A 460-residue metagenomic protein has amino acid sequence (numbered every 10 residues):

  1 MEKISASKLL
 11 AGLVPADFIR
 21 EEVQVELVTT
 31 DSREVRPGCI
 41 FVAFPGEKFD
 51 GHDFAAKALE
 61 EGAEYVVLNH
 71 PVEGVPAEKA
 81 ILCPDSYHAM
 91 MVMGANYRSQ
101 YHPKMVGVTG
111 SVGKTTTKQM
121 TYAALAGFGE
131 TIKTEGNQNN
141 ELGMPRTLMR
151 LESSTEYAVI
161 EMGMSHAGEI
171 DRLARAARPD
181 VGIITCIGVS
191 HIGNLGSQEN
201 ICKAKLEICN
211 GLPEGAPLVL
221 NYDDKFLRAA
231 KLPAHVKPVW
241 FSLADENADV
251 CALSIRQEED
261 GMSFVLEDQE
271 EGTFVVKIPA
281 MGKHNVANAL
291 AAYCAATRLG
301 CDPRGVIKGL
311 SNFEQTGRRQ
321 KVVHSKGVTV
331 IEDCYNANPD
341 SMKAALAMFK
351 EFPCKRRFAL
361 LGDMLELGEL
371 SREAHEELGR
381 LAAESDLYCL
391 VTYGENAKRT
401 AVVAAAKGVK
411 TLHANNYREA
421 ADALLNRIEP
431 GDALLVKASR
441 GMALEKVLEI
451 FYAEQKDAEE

Functional and structural regions predicted by a protein language model:
M1-V92, E351-C354, R380-L381, S385-E395 (+1 more regions): N-terminal leader/targeting and accessory segments in enzymes
K8-L10, A89-Y222, F226-A234, N426 (+1 more regions): Phosphate-binding loop of NTP-binding sites
L9, C39, A58, M93 (+13 more regions): Residue-level signal for inorganic ion chemistry
S32-A43, M149-A158, L346-G368: Mobile, glycine- and charge-enriched loop segments and immediately flanking short secondary-structure elements within
K48-F49, T316, C334, N338-K407 (+1 more regions): Active-site beta-alpha connecting loops in nucleotide-dependent enzymes
L68, V72-A77, I183-V330, C354-K355 (+3 more regions): Acidic, Mg2+-coordinating active-site environments of NTP-dependent enzymes
V108, G317-R319, G441-V447, E460: ATP-dependent carboxylate/acyl-activation modules
